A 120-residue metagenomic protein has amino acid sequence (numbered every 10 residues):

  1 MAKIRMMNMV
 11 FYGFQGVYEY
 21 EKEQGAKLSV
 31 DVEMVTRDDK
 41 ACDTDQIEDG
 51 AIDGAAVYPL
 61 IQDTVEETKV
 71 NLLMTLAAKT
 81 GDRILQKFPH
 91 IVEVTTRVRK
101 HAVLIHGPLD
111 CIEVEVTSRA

Functional and structural regions predicted by a protein language model:
M1-A120: N-terminal, polar/charged subdomain of small-to-medium soluble alpha/beta proteins
